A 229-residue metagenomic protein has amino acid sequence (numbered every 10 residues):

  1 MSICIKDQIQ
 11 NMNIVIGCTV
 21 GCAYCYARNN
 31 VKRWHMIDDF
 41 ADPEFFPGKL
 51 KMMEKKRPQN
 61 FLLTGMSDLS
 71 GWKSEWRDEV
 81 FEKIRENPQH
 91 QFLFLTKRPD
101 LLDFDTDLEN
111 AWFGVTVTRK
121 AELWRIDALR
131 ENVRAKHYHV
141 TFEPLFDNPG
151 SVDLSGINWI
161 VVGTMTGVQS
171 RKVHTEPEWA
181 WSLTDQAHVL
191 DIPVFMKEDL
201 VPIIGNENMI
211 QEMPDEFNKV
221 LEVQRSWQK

Functional and structural regions predicted by a protein language model:
M1-I9, F146, S151-K229: Auxiliary Fe-S-binding modules of radical SAM enzymes
M1-W112, K120-R134, P149-L154: Conserved Radical SAM active-site core
F61-L63, F92-F94, A111-V115, Y138-F142 (+2 more regions): Hydrophobic faces of well-ordered beta-strands that scaffold small-molecule active sites in alpha/beta enzyme cores
S67, R98-D100, V117-R119, P144-F146 (+2 more regions): Active-site-proximal loop/turn and secondary-structure-junction residues that shape catalytic pockets, frequently
W72, F142, E176-P177: Nucleic-acid endo/exonuclease domains
E86-F92, R134-H137, T184-V194: Structural alpha-beta junctions
T118, E122, V173-E176: Short capping loops/turns at secondary-structure boundaries
